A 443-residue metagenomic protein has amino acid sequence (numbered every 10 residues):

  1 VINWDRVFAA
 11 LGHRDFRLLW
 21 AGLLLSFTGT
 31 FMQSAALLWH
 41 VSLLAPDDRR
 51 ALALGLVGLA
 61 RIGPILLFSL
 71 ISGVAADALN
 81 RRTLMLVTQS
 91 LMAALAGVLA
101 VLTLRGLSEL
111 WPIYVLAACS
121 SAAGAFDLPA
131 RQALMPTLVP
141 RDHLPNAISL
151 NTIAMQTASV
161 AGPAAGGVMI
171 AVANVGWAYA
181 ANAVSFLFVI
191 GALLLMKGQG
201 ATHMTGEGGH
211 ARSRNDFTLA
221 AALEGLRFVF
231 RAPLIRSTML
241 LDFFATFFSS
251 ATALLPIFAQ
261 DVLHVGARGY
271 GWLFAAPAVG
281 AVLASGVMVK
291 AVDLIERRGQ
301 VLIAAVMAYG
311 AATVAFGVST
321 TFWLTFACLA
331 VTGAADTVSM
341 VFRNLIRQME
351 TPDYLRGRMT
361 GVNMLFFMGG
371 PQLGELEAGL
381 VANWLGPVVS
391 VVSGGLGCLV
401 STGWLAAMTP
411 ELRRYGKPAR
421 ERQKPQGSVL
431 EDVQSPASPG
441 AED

Functional and structural regions predicted by a protein language model:
V1-P436, E442: Alpha-helical transmembrane-bundle signature of multi-pass membrane transport and export proteins
